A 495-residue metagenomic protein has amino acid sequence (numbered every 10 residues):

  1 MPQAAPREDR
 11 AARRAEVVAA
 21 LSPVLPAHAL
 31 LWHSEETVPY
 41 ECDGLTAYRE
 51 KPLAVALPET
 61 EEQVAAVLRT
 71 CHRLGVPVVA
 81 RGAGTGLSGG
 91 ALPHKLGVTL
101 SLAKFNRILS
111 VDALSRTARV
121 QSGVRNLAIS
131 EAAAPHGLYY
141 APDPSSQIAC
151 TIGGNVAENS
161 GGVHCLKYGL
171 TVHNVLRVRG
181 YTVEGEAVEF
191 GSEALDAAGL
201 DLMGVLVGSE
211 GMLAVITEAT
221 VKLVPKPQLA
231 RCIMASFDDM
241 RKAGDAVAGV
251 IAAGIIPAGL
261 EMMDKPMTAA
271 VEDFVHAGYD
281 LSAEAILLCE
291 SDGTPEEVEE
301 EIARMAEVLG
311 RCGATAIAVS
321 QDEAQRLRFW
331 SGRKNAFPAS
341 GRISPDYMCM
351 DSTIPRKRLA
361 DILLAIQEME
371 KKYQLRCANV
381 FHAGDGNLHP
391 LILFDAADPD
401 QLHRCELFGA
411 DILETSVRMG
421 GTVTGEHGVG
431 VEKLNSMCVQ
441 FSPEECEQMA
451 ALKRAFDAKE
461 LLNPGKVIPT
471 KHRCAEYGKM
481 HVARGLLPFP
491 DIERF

Functional and structural regions predicted by a protein language model:
M1-R69, G86-R116, S145, K265-H276 (+4 more regions): N-terminal flexible segment immediately upstream of the FAD-binding catalytic core in FAD-dependent oxidoreductases
P26-A27, V417-V429, L452-R454, A458-V467: Alpha-helix capping/hinge segments and adjacent helical runs
L31-E41, V221-P225, R231-F408, T415 (+2 more regions): C-terminal substrate-recognition/cap domain of FAD-linked oxidoreductases
S88-N106, A134-L138, G161-V172, A219-P225 (+3 more regions): A glycine- and small-aliphatic-rich helix-loop capping segment at beta-alpha/alpha-beta transitions that lines
R107-E261, L462, G478-A483, F489-F495: FAD-binding subdomain of flavoenzyme oxidoreductases
E186, N435-F495: Activity-critical C-terminal alpha-helical subdomain
